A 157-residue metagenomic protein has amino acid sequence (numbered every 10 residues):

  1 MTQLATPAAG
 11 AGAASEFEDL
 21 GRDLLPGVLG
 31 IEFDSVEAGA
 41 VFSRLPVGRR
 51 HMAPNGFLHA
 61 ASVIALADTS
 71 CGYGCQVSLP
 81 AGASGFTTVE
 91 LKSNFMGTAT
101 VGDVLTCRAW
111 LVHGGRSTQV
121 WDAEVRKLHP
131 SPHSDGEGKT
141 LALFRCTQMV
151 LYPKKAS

Functional and structural regions predicted by a protein language model:
M1-S157: Terminal targeting signals and extreme-terminal segments of soluble enzymes
